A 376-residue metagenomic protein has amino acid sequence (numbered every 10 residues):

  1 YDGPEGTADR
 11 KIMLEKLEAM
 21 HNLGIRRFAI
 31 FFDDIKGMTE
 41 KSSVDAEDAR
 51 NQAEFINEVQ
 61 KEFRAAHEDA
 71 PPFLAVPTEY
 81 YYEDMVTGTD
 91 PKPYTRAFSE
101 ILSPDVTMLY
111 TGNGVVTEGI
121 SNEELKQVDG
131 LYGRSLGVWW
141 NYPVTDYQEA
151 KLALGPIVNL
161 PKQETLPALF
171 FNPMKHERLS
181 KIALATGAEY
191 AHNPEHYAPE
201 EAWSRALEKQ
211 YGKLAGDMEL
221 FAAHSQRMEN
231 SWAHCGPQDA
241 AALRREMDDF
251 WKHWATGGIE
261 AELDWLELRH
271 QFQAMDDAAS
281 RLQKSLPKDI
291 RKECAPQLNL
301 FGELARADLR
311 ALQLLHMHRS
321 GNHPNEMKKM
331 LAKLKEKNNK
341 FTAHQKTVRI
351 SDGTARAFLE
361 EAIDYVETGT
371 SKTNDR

Functional and structural regions predicted by a protein language model:
Y1-L23, A29-F32, T39-S42, I157-V158: Active-site-adjacent "subsite" loops/lids of carbohydrate-active enzymes
G6, A49, G114-E118, N193 (+3 more regions): Hydrophobic alpha-helical scaffolding
G6-D9, P91, R356, K372-N374: Polar low-complexity intrinsically disordered regions enriched in Ser/Thr and small residues
N22-R26, G37-A202: Catalytic-core regions of glycoside hydrolase
F28-F32, F55, F63, F73 (+8 more regions): Phenylalanine-focused residue identity feature
E195-D375: C-terminal functional modules
